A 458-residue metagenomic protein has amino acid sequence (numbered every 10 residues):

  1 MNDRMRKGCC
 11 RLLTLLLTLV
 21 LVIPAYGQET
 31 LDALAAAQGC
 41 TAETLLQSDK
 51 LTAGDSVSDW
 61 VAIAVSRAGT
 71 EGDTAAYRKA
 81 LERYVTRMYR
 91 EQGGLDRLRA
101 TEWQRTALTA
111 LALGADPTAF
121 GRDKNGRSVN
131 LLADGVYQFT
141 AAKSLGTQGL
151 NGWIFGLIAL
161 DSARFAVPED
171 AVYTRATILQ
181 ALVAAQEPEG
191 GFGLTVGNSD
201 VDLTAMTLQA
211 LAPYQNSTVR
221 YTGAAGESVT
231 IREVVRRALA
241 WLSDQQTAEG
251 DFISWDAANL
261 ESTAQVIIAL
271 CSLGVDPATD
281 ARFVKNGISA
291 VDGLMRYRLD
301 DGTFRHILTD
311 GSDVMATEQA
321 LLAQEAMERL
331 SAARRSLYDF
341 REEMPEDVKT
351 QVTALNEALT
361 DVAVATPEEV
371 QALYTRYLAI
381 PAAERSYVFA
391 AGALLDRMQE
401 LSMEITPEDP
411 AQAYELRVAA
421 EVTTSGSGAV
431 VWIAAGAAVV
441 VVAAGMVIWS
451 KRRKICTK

Functional and structural regions predicted by a protein language model:
L13-P24: Bacterial N-terminal signal peptides
I23-L31, T424-S427, W449: Sec-dependent signal peptide cleavage junction
Q28-C40, G293, L308-T350, Q412-L416: Terminal, non-catalytic domain-edge segments
S48-D73, L95-A119, K143-R175, A185-R237 (+3 more regions): An alpha-helical repeat/solenoid feature that recognizes helix-turn-helix modules
M344-E421, M446: Beta-rich interaction/scaffold domains
L416-A434: Extracellular Ser/Thr-rich, low-complexity/disordered mucin-like segments
V441-K458: C-terminal membrane-anchoring or membrane-association module
